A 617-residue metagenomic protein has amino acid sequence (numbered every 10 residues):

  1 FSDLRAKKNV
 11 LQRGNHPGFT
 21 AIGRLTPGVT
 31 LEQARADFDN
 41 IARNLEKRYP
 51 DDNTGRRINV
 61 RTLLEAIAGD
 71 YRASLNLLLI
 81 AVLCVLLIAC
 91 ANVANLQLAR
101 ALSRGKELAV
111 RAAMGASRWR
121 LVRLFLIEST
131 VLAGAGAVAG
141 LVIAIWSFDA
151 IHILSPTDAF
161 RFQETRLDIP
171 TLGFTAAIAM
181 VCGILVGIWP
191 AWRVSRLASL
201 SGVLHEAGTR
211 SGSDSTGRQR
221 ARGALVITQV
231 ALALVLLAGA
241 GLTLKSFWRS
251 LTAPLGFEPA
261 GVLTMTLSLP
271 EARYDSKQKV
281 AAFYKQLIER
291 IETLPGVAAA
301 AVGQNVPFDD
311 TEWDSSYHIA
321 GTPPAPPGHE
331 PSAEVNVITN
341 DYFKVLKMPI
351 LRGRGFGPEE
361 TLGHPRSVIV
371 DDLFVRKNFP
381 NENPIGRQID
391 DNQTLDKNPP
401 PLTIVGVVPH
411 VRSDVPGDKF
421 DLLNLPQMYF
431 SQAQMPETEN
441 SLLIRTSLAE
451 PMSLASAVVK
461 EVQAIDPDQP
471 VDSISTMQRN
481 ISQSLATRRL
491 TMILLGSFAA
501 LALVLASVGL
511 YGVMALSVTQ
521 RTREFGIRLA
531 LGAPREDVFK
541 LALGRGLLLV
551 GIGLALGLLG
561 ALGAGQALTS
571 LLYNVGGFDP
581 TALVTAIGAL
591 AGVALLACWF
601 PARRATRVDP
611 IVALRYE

Functional and structural regions predicted by a protein language model:
F1-N76, D149, T243, A282-T487 (+1 more regions): Mid-to-C-terminal secondary-structure elements that act as membrane-proximal/extracytoplasmic interface segments
L63-A68, L96-R123, I127, S147-Y274 (+2 more regions): Alpha-helical transmembrane segments of integral membrane proteins
Y71-K106, Q219-L244, R488-R523, G551-I552 (+2 more regions): Hydrophobic alpha-helical transmembrane segments of multi-pass inner-membrane transport and secretion
L75-L79, R120, F125, T171-T175 (+5 more regions): Residue-level signature of transmembrane alpha-helical entry/exit and packing/kink sites in multi-pass membrane
A89-A133, G212, V508-V550, L554 (+2 more regions): Interfacial "coupling" helices/loops that link adjacent transmembrane helices in transporter permeases
A94, T130-S199, L242-K245, G544-T606: Small-residue-rich transmembrane alpha-helices
A457, E461, I465-L558, T569-Y573 (+1 more regions): C-terminal transmembrane helical bundles of large multi-pass transporters and their helix-start/helix-kink determinants
